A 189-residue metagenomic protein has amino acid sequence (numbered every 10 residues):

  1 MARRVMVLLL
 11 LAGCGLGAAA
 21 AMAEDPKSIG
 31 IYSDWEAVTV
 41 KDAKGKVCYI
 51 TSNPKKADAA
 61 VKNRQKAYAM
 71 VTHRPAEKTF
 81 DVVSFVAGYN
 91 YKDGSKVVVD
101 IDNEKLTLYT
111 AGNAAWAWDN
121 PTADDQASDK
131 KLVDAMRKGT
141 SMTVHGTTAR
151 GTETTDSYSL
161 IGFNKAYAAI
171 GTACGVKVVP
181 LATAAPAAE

Functional and structural regions predicted by a protein language model:
M1-R4: Positively charged n-region of N-terminal signal peptides that target proteins for export
M6-V7, E77: Sequence-pattern detector for short linear motifs and compositional/periodic biases rather than a specific fold
V7-G17: Bacterial N-terminal signal peptides
M22-E189: A generic "folded-domain core" signal
